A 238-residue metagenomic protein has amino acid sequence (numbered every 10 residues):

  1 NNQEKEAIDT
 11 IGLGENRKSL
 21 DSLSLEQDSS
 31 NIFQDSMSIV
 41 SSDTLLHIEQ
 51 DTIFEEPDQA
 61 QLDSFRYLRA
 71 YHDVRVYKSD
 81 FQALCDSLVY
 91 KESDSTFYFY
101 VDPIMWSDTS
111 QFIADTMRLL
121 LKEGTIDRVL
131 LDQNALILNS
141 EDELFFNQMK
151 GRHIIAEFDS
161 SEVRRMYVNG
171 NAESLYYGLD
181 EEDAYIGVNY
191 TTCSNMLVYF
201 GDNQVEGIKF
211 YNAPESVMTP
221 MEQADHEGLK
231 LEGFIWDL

Functional and structural regions predicted by a protein language model:
N1-L238: Structural signature for solvent-exposed beta-strand/loop edge elements and short helix-capping sites, enriched
